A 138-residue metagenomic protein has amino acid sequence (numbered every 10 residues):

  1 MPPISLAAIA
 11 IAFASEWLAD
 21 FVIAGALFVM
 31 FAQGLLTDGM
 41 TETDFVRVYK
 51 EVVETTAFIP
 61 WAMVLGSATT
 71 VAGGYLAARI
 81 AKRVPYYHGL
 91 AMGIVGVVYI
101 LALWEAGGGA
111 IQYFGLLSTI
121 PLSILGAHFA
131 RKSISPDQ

Functional and structural regions predicted by a protein language model:
M1-Q138: Juxtamembrane/disordered regions of integral membrane proteins
